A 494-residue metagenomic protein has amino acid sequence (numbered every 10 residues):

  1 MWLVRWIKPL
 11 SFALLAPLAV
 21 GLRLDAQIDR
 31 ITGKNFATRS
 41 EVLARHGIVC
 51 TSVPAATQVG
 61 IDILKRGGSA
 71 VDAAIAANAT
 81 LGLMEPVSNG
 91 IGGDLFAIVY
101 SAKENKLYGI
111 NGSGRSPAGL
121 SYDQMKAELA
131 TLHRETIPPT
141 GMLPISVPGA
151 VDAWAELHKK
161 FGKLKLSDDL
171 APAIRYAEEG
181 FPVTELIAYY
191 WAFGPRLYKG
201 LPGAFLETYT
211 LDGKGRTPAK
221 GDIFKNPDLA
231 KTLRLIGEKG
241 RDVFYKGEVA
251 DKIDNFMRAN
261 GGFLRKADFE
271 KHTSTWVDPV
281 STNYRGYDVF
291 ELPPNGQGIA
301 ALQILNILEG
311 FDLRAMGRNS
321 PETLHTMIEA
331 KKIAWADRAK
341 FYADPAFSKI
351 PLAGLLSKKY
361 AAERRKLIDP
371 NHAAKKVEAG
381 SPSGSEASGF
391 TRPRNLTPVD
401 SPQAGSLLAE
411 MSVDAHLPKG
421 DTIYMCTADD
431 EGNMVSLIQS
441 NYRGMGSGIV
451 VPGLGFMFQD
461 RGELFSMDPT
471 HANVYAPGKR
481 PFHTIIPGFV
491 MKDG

Functional and structural regions predicted by a protein language model:
M1-S11: Bacterial N-terminal signal peptides that target proteins for export
P9-G21: Bacterial N-terminal signal peptides
L22-A26: Sec/Tat signal peptide C-region and signal peptidase I cleavage site
Q27-Q58, A70-V71, I75-K239, F244-K246 (+5 more regions): Noncatalytic scaffold domains of N-terminal-nucleophile
A55-Q58, P227-N260, S406-V450, G455: Feature captures eukaryotic membrane-trafficking machinery centered on endolysosomal pathways and lysosome-related
L83-G90, D94-N111, F263-R265, D430-G494: Active-site rim segments in enzyme catalytic domains, especially the processed small/beta chain of N-terminal
P202, L313-S440, L454, R461: Internal maturation/activation junctions in enzymes
W276, K419-T422, H483-I485: Short, small/polar residue-rich loop motifs at catalytic or cofactor-binding pockets
